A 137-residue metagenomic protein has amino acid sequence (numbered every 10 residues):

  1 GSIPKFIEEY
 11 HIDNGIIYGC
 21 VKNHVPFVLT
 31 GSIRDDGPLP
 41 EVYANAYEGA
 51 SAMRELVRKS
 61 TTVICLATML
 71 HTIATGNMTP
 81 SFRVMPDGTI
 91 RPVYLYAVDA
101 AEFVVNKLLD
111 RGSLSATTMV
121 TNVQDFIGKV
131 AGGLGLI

Functional and structural regions predicted by a protein language model:
G1-V63, T68-I137: C-terminal functional extensions of proteins
